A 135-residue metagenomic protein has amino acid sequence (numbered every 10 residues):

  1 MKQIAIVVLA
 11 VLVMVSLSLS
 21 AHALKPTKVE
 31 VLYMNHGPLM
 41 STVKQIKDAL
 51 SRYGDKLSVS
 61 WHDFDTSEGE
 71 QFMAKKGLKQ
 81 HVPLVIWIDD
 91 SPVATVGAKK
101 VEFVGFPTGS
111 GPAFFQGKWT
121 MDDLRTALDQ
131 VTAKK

Functional and structural regions predicted by a protein language model:
M1-A5: Positively charged n-region of N-terminal signal peptides that target proteins for export
V7-S16: Bacterial N-terminal signal peptides
L17-A23: Sec/Tat signal peptide C-region and signal peptidase I cleavage site
L24-Y53: Local sequence-structure signature of Cys/Sec-based thiol-disulfide redox active-site neighborhoods
V31-G37, W61, F72, G109-K118: Second-shell loop/turn segments in exported
V43-L50, T66, E70-M73, M121 (+1 more regions): Extracytoplasmic/secreted envelope proteins and their assembly/folding machinery, especially bacterial periplasmic
D55-G69: Thiol-based oxidoreductase modules, predominantly thioredoxin-like and allied folds used for disulfide exchange
W87-K135: Non-catalytic, surface beta->alpha helical segment in thiol-disulfide oxidoreductase systems
